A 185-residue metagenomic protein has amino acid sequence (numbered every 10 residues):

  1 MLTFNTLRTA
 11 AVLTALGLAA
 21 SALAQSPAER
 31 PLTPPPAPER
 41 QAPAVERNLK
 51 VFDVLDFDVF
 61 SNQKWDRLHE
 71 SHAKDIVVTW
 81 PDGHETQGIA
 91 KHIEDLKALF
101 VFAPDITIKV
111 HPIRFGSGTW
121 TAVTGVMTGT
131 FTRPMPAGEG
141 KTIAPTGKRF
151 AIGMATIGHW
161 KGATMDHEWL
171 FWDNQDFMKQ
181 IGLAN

Functional and structural regions predicted by a protein language model:
M1-A11: Bacterial N-terminal signal peptides that target proteins for export
L13-L16: Short, linear, compositionally biased motifs with a strong N-terminal bias
A19-A20: N-terminal signal peptide c-region/cleavage motif recognized by signal peptidases
A24-N185: C-terminal and inter-domain tail/linker signature
